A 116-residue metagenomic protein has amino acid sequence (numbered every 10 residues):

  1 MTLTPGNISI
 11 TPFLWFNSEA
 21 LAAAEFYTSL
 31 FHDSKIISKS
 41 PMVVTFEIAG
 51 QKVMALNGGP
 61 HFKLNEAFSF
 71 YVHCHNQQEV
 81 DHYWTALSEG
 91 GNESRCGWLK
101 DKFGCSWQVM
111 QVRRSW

Functional and structural regions predicted by a protein language model:
M1-E25, D33-I37, S69, V112-W116: N-terminal beta-strand motif that seeds the catalytic metal site of vicinal oxygen chelate
L3-P5, S29, K63, E89: Generic structural signal for beta-strand residues in well-ordered domains
T11, V43, R95-C96: Conserved beta-strand and immediately adjacent loop positions that scaffold enzyme active sites
F13, L56, Y71-H73: A cross-family glycoside hydrolase active-site/sugar-binding cleft signature
A20-L21, S29-L30, F70-S106, M110-R113: Vicinal oxygen chelate
S34-N65, W107-Q111: Conserved short beta-strand elements that form part of the metal-binding/catalytic scaffold of enzyme active sites
